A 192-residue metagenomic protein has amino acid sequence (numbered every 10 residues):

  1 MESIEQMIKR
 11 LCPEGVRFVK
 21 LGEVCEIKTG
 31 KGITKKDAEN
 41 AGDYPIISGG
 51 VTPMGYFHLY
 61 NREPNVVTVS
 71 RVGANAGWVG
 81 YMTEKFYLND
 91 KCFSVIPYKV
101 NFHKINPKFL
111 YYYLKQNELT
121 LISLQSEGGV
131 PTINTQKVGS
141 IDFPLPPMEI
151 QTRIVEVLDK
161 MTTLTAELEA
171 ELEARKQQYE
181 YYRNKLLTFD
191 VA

Functional and structural regions predicted by a protein language model:
M1-A192: Charged, alpha-helix-forming regions
